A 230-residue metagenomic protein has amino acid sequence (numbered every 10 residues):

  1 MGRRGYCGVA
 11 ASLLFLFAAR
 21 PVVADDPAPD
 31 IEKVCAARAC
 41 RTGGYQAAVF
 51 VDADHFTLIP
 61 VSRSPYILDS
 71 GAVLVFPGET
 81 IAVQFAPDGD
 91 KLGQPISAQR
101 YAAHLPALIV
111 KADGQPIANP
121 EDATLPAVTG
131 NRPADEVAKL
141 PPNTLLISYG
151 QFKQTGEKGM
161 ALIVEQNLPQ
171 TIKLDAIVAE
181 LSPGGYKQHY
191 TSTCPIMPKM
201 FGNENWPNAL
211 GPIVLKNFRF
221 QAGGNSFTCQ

Functional and structural regions predicted by a protein language model:
M1-A10: Bacterial N-terminal signal peptides that target proteins for export
R3, V23-A24: Intrinsically disordered, low-complexity regulatory regions of eukaryotic regulatory proteins
A11-S12, V22: Cleavable N-terminal signal peptides
A18-A19: N-terminal signal peptide c-region/cleavage motif recognized by signal peptidases
D25-I163, T171-K173, I177-Q230: Intrinsically disordered, low-complexity segments enriched in small/polar residues
